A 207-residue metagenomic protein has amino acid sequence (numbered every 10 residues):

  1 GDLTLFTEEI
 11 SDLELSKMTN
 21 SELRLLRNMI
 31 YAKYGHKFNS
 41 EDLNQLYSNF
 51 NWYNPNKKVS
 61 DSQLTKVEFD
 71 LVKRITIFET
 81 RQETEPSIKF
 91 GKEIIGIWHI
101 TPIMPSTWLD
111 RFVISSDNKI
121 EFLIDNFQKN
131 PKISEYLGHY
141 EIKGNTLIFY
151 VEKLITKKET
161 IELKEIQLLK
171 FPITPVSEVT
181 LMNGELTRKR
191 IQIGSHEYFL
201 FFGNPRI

Functional and structural regions predicted by a protein language model:
G1-I10, R81-I94: N-terminal low-complexity, Pro/Thr/Ser-rich intrinsically disordered segments that act as propeptides or flexible
D2-D12, I30, P55-K57: Acidic/histidine-rich, surface-exposed loop or edge segments in extracytoplasmic proteins
I10, M18-L25, E93, E135: Short, well-structured alpha-helical interface segments that form or flank functional binding sites
E14-P55: Amphipathic alpha-helical packing elements
L15-E22, V67, F90, K132: Extracytoplasmic/periplasmic, Sec-exported soluble proteins
R27-Y34, E79-Q82, P102: Sec/Tat-exported extracytoplasmic proteins
F38-E83: Compact alpha-helical subdomains of small soluble proteins
T84-L137, E141, I148-I207: Lipid interaction determinants
